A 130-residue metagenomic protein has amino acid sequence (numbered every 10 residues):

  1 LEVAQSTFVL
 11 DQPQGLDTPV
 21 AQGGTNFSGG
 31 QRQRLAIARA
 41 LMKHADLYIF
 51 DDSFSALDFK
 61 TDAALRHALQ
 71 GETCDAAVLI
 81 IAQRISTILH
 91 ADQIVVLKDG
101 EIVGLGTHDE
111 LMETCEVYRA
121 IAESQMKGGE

Functional and structural regions predicted by a protein language model:
L1-P19, H44, K60, V117-A120: Conserved "ABC signature" C-loop
P13-G15, K60, H67, G71 (+2 more regions): C-terminal portion of ABC ATPase nucleotide-binding domains
L35, A40-K43: Hydrophobic/aromatic position at a conserved helix-loop-beta junction within ABC-family ATPase nucleotide-binding
M42-D46, D75: A short, proline-enriched helix->beta-strand linker immediately N-terminal to the Walker B motif in ABC-type P-loop
Y48-D52: Catalytic Walker B motif of ABC-type/P-loop ATPase nucleotide-binding domains
S55-L57: ABC ATPase nucleotide-binding domain "signature" loop
D75-Q83: Conserved H-loop
